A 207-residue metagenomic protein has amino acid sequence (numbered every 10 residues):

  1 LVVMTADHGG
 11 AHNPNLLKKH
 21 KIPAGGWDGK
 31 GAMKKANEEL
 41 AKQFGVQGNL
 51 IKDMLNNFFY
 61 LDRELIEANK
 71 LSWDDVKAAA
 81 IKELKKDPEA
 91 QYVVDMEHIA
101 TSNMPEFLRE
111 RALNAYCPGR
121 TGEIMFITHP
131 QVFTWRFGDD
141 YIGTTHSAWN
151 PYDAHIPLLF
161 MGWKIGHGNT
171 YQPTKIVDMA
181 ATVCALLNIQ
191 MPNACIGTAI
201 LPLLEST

Functional and structural regions predicted by a protein language model:
L1-V132: Secreted, luminal/periplasmic, and some membrane-associated catalytic domains that remodel anionic oxygen-ester
G9-A11, G122, G162, N188 (+1 more regions): Glycine-centered flexibility sites
W27-W73, G143-L187, L201-S206: Substrate-binding rim/cap in mid-to-C-terminal beta-strand-loop elements of soluble/periplasmic
I81, K85-E89, C184-P192, E205: Sec-exported extracytoplasmic/periplasmic mature domains
T101, L113-C117, I124, T170-P173 (+1 more regions): Cysteine endopeptidase catalytic domains of the caspase/legumain-like
R109, I142, G197: Conserved glycosyltransferase catalytic-site signature
F133-F137, H167-G168: Short, solvent-exposed loop/turn elements at domain surfaces
F137-G143: Conserved alpha/beta core surface patches that mediate binding of polyanionic ligands
